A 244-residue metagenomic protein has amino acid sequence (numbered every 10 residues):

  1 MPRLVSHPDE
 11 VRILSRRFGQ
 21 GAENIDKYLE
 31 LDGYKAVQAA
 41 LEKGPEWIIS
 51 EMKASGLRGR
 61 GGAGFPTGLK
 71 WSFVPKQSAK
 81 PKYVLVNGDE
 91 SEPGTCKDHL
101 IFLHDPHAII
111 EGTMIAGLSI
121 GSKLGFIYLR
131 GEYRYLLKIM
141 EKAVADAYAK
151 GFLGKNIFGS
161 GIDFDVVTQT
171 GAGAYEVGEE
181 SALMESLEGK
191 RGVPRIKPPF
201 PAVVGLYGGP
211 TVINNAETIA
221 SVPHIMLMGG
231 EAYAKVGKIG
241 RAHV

Functional and structural regions predicted by a protein language model:
M1-S55, S122-I127, I239-G240: Iron-sulfur (Fe-S) cluster-binding modules
D9-E10, P45-E46, A54, S78-K82 (+6 more regions): Short coil/turn connectors at secondary-structure junctions
Y28-Y34, V86-D98, P201-Y207, R241: Gly-rich Lys/Arg/Thr-decorated short loops/hinges at beta-loop-alpha junctions or inter-strand turns that position
A54-F73, G173-R191: Conserved phosphate/anionic-ligand binding catalytic regions in large, soluble enzymes, centered on
L85-H104, I120-K123, Y128, K138: A structural-propensity feature for long, helix-poor, extended segments
D105-S119: Histidine-anchored nucleotide/phosphate-binding helix
L137-R241: Hydrophobic alpha-helical positions that pack around
